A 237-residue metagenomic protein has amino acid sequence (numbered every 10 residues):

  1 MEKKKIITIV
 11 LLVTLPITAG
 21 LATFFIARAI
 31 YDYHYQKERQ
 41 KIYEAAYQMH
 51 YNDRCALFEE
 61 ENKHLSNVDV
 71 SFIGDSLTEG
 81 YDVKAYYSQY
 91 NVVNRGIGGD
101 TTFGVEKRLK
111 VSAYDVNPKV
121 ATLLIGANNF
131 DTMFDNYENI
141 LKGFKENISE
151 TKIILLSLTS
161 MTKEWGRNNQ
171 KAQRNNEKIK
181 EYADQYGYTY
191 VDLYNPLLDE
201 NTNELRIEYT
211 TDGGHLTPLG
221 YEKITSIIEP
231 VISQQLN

Functional and structural regions predicted by a protein language model:
M1-S71, V83, E222, S233-N237: N-terminal secretory targeting modules
Q36, Q40-N139, E164: Conserved SGNH/GDSL esterase-like catalytic core that processes O-acyl groups on lipids and polysaccharides
I73-D75, L156, V191: Active-site flanking residues adjacent to catalytic metal/cofactor-binding acidic residues
N91-V93, K152, G187-T189: Conserved beta-strand segments of alpha/beta enzyme cores
R108, N136-F144, N175-I179: A general structural detector for well-ordered alpha-helical segments in enzyme core domains, enriched
K110, Y114, G126, K142-S149 (+3 more regions): Sec-exported extracytoplasmic/periplasmic mature domains
L124-N128, G143-R174, Y194-E200: Active-site segments of SGNH/GDSL-like serine hydrolases that catalyze O-acetyl group transfer/hydrolysis on lipids
K163-N237: Catalytic His-Asp segment of secreted/periplasmic serine-dependent ester chemistry enzymes
